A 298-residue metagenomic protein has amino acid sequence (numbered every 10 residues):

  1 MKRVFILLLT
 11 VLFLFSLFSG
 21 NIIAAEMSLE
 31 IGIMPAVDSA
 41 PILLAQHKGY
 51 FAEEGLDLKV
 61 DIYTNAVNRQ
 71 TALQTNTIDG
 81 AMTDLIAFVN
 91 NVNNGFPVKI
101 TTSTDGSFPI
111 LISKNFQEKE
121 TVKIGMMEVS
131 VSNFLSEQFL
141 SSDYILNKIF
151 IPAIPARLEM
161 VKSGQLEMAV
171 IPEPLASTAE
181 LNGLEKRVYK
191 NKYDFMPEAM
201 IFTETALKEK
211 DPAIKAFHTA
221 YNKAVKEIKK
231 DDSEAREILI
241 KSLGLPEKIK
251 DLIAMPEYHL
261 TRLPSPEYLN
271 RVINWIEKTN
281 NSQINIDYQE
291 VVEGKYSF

Functional and structural regions predicted by a protein language model:
M1-V4: Positively charged n-region of N-terminal signal peptides that target proteins for export
L8-L17: Bacterial N-terminal signal peptides
F18-A24: Sec/Tat signal peptide C-region and signal peptidase I cleavage site
A25-Y144, I149-I151, M160, E167-V170 (+2 more regions): Short, glycine-/small- and polar/acidic-enriched structural segments that line small-molecule recognition paths
M27-L29, M168, L181, E234-F298: An extracytoplasmic/periplasmic, membrane-proximal ligand-sensing/linker region
A36, V67, M82, M126 (+6 more regions): Soluble non-cytosolic domains of exported or imported proteins
E54, K59, V131-I151, T219-I253 (+1 more regions): Ligand-binding clefts/hinges and TM-proximal coupling segments of bilobed small-molecule sensing domains
L85-I86, I149-L239: Pocket-lining segment of extracytoplasmic ligand-binding domains
